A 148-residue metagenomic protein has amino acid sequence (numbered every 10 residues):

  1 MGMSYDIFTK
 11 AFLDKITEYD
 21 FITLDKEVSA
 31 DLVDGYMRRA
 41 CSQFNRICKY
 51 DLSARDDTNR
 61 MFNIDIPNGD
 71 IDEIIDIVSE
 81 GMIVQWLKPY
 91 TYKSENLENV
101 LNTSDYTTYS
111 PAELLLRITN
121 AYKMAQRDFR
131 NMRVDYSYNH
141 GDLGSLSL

Functional and structural regions predicted by a protein language model:
M1-G69, N131-L148: Conserved short "hinge" loops at termini or chain/domain junctions
M3, G81, L101-S104, R117 (+2 more regions): Alpha-helical structural elements
E27, D31-A112, Q126: Divalent metal-cofactor coordination and adjacent catalytic microenvironments
S110-G144: Polybasic, proline/glycine-rich intrinsically disordered low-complexity segments
